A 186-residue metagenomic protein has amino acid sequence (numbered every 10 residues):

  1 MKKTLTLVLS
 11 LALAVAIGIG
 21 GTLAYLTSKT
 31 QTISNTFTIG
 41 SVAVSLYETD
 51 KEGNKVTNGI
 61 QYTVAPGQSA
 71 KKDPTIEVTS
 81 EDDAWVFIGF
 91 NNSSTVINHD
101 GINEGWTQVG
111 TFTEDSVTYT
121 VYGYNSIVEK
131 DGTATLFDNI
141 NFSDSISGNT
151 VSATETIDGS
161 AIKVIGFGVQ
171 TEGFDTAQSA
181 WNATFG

Functional and structural regions predicted by a protein language model:
M1-F37: Membrane engagement elements in two modes
Y25-G186: Surface-exposed, hydrophilic segments of mature proteins
